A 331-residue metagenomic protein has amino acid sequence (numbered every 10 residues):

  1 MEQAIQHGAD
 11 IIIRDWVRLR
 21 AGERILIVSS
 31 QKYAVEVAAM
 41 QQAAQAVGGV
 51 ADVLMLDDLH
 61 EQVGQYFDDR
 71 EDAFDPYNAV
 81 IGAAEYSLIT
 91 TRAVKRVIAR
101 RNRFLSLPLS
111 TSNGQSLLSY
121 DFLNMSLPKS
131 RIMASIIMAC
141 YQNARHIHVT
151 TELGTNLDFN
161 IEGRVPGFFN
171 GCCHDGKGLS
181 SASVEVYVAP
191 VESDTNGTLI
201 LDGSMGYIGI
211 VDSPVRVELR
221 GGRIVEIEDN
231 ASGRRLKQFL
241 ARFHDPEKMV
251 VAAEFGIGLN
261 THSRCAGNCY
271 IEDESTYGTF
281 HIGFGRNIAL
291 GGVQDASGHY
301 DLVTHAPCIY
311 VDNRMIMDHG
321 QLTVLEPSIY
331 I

Functional and structural regions predicted by a protein language model:
M1-D212, R220, Y310-G320, V324-I331: Active-site bordering "gate/hinge" segments that shape substrate access to catalytic or cofactor-binding pockets
A139-C140, H148-T151, P190-V191, F243-E247 (+3 more regions): A general structural signal for short secondary-structure junctions and capping/turn motifs
A144, N196, P214, A252 (+1 more regions): Short, surface-exposed beta-edge/turn micro-motifs
I200-D202, E218, E226-E228, E254-G258: Short, conserved beta-strand edge motifs with alternating hydrophobic and charged residues
M205-I208, S232-R234, T261-S263: Short, catalytically relevant binding-site loops at active-site mouths
I208-S232: Long, well-ordered mid-to-C-terminal structural blocks that present hydrophobic/aromatic surfaces
R234-H244, S328: A short, polar/charged loop-to-alpha-helix boundary motif
P246-A306: Cysteine/selenocysteine-centered motifs that mediate thiol-based redox chemistry or coordinate metal-sulfur cofactors
